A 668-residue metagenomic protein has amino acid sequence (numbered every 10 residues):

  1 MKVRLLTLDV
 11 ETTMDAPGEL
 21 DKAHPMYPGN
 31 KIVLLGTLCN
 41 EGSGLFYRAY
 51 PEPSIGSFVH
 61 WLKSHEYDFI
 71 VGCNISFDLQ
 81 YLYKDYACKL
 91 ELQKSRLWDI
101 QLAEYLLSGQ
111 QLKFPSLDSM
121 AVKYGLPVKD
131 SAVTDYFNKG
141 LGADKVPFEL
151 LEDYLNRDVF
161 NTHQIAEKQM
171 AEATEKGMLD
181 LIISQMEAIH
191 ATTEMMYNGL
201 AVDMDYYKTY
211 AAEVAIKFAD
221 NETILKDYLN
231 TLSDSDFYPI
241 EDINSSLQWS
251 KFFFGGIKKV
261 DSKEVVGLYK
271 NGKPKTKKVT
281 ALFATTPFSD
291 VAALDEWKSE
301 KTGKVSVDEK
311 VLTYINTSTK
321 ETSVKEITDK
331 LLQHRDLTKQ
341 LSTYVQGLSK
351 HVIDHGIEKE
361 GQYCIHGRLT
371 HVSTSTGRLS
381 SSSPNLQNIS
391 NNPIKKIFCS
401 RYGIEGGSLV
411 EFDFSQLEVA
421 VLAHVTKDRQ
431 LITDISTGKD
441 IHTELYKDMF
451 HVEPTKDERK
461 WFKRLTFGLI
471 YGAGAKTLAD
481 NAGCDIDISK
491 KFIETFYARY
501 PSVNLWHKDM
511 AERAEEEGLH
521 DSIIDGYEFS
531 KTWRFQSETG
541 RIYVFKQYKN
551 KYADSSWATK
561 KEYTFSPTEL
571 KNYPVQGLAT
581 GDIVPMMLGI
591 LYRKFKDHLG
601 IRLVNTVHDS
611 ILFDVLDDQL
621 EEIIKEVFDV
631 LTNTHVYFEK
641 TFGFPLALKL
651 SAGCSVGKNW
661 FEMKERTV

Functional and structural regions predicted by a protein language model:
M1-A16, G29, F137-I389, G406 (+5 more regions): Conserved "right-hand" nucleotidyltransferase catalytic core of DNA-directed polymerases
T7-L8, C73, W98-Q101, Y402-E418 (+2 more regions): Conserved catalytic palm subdomain of right-hand nucleotidyl-transferase polymerases, strongest for RNA-directed enzymes
V10-G18, F414-V421: Short acidic, Gly/Ser-rich segments with clustered Asp/Glu that frequently serve as metal-coordination loops in enzyme
N30-T37, E41-K63, Y67-A173, Y446-M449: Active-site-proximal helix-loop-helix substrate-binding element of RNase H-like nuclease domains
S76-K89, A103-S108, W249-K258, S415-Q430: Short active-site loop/helix that positions an aromatic residue
Y197, K447-T606, L616-D617, K649 (+1 more regions): Conserved catalytic core of nucleic-acid polymerases
G367-E453: Function-dense linear segments that define catalytic or interfacial modules in macromolecule-processing proteins
R499-Y500, D629-T641: A common structural junction motif
